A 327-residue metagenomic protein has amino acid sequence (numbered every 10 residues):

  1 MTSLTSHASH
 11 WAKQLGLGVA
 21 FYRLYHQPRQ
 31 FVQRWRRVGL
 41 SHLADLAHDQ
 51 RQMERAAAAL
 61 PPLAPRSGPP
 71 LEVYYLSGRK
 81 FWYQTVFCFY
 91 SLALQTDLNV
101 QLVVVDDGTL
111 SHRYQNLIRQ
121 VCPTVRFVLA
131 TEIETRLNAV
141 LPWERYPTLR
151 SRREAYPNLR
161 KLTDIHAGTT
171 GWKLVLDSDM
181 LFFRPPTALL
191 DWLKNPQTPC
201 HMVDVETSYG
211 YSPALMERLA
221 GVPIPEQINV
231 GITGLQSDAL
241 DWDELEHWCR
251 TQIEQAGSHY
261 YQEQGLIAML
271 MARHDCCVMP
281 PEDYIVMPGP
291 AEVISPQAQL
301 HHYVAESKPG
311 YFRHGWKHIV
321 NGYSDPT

Functional and structural regions predicted by a protein language model:
M1-P61: Membrane-proximal basic amphipathic "stem/tether" segments
P70-Y75, L92, Q101-V104: Hydrophobic targeting segments
R79-T96: Histidine-anchored nucleotide/phosphate-binding helix
Q101-G108, M202-V203: Short internal beta-strands
Q115, R119-G168: Active-site-proximal specificity loops/subdomain of glycosyltransferases
P157, K161-T207: GT-A fold catalytic core of metal-dependent nucleotide-sugar glycosyltransferases, centered on the diacidic
V205-T207, P223-E306: Catalytic core and acceptor-binding pocket of nucleotide-sugar-dependent glycosyltransferases
S295-T327: Long, low-complexity C-terminal extensions of enzymes
